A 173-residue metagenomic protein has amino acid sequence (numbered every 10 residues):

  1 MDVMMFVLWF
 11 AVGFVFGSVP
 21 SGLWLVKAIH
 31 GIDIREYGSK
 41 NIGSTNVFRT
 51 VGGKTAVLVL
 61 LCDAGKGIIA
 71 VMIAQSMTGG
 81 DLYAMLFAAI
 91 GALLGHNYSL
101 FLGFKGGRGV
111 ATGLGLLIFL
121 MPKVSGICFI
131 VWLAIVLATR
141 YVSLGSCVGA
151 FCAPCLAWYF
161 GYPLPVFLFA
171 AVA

Functional and structural regions predicted by a protein language model:
D2-I29: N-terminal signal-anchor transmembrane alpha helix
M5, W9, T55-L61, K66-F101 (+2 more regions): Nucleotide and nucleotide-moiety/phosphate-recognizing core
V7-V12, V57, M85-I90, S125-I130 (+2 more regions): Hydrophobic alpha-helical transmembrane segments
G13-S18, A92-H96, W132, V136 (+2 more regions): Alpha-helical transmembrane segments of multi-pass membrane proteins
G22-K27, G95-K105, W132-T139: C-terminal ends of transmembrane helices
L23-A56: Cytosolic, membrane-interface loops and tails of multi-pass inner-membrane proteins
I32-G43, F101-L114, Y141-G149: Short, non-helical or kinked segments that cap or interrupt transmembrane helices
F48-V51, A74-T78, G95, G109-T139 (+1 more regions): Interfacial segments of multi-pass membrane proteins
